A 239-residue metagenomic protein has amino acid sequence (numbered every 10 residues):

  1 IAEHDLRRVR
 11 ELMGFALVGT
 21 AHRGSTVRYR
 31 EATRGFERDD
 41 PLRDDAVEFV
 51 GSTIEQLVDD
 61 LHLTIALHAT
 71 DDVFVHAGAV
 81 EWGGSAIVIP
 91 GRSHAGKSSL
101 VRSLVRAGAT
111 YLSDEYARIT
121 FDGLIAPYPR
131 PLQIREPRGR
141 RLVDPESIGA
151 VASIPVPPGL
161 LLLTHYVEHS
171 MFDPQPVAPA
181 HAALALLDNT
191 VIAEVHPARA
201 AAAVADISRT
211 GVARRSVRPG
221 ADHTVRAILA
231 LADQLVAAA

Functional and structural regions predicted by a protein language model:
I1-S93, R106-T110, A117-A239: A noncatalytic interaction/capping subdomain that flanks phosphate/NTP-handling catalytic cores
K97: Conserved lysine of the Walker
L100-V101: Post-Walker A alpha-helix
